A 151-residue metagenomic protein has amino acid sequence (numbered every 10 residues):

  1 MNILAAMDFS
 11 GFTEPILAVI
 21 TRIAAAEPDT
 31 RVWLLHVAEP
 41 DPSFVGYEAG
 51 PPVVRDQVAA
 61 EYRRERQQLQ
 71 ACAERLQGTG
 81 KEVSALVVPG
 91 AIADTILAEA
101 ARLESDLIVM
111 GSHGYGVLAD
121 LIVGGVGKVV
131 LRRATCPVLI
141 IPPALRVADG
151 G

Functional and structural regions predicted by a protein language model:
M1-A18, R132-G151: Intrinsically disordered or low-complexity boundary/linker segments at protein termini and domain junctions
M1-P52: Small/aliphatic-rich secondary-structure junction motif
I16, F44-Y47, L97-A98, D120-I122 (+1 more regions): Short, well-ordered secondary-structure micro-motifs
V19, A60-C72, T95: Short, solvent-exposed amphipathic alpha-helices that sit in or adjacent to ligand/effector-binding or catalytic
R22, E74-I108, L145-G151: Structural beta-alpha unit
W33-L35, S84-V88, L139: General small-molecule cofactor/ligand-binding pocket signal
V37-R66, V147-G151: Acidic, proline/glycine-rich short linear motifs
E99-D149: Gly/Ser-rich helix-loop-strand patches that form or flank binding pockets for ribonucleotide-derived cofactors
